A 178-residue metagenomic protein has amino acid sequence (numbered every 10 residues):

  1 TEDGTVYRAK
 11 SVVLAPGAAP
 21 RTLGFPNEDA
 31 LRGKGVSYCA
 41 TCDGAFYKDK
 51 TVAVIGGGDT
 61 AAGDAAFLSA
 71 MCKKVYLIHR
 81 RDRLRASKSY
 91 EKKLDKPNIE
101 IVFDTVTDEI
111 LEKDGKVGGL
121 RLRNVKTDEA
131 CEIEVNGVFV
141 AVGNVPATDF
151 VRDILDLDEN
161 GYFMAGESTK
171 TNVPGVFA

Functional and structural regions predicted by a protein language model:
T1-D3, F25-D29, L122-T127: Short acidic, glycine-rich loop/turn motifs
T1-D3, K10-S11, P16-R21: Conserved N-terminal helical subregion
V6-A9, L14, A70-E167: A Rossmann-like FAD-binding core segment of flavoenzymes
K10-S11, K34, D49-T51: Nucleotide donor/acceptor-binding cores
A19, G24, D29-F46, V142-A178: FAD-site-proximal beta/loop scaffold in flavoenzymes
G56-G58: Glycine-rich Rossmann-fold phosphate-binding loop(s) that bind the pyrophosphate of adenine dinucleotide cofactors
A61-A62: N-terminal Rossmann-fold NAD(P) dinucleotide-binding loop
A65-A66: Generic hydrophobic/aromatic pocket-lining and core-packing "Φ" positions
